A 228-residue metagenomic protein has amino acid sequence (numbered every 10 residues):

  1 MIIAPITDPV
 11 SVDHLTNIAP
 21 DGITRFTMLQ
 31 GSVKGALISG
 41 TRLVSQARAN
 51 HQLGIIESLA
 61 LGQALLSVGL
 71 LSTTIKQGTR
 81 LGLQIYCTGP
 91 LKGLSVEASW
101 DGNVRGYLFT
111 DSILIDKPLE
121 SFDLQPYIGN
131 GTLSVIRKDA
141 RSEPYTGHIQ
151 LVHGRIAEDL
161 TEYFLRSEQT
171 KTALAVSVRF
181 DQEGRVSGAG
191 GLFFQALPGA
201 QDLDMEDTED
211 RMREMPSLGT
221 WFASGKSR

Functional and structural regions predicted by a protein language model:
I2-R228: Interaction interfaces in information-processing and related assembly proteins
